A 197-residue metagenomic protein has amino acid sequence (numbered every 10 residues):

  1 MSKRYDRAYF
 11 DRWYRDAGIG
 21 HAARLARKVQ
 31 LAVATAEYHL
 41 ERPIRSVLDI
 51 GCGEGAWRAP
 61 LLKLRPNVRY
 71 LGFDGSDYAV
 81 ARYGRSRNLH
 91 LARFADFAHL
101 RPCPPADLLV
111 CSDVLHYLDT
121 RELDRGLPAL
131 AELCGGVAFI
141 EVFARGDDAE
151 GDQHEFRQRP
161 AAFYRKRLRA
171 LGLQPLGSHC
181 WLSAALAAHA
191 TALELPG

Functional and structural regions predicted by a protein language model:
M1-P104, L118-G197: Class I (Rossmann-like) S-adenosyl-L-methionine-dependent methyltransferase catalytic domain, capturing the SAM-binding
V110: A conserved beta-strand element that flanks and buttresses the S-adenosyl-L-methionine
D113-V114: Short catalytic micro-motifs in class I SAM-dependent methyltransferases
